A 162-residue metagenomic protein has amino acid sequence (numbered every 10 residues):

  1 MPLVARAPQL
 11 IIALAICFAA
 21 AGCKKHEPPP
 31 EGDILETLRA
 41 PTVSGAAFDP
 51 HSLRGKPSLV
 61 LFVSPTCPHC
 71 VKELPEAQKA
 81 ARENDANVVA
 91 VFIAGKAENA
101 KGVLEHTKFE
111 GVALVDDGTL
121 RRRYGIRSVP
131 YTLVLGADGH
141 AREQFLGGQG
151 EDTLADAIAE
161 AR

Functional and structural regions predicted by a protein language model:
M1-I11: Bacterial N-terminal signal peptides that target proteins for export
F18-G22: C-terminal motif of bacterial Sec signal peptides marking the signal peptidase cleavage site
C23-P50: N-terminal "domain-start" segment that seeds a small globular fold
D49-V71: Short active-site neighborhood of thiol/selenol oxidoreductases, capturing the structured segment around
L59-V60, V88, T132: Hydrophobic beta-strand anchors of alpha/beta hydrolase catalytic cores
V71-T107, D116-T119: Structural microenvironment flanking redox-active thiols in thiol-disulfide oxidoreductases
E83-D85, V134-R162: Thiol-/selenol-based redox modules, centered on thioredoxin-like and closely related oxidoreductase domains
L104-D138: Short, internal strand/loop/helix patches that form the active-site neighborhood or redox-interaction surface
